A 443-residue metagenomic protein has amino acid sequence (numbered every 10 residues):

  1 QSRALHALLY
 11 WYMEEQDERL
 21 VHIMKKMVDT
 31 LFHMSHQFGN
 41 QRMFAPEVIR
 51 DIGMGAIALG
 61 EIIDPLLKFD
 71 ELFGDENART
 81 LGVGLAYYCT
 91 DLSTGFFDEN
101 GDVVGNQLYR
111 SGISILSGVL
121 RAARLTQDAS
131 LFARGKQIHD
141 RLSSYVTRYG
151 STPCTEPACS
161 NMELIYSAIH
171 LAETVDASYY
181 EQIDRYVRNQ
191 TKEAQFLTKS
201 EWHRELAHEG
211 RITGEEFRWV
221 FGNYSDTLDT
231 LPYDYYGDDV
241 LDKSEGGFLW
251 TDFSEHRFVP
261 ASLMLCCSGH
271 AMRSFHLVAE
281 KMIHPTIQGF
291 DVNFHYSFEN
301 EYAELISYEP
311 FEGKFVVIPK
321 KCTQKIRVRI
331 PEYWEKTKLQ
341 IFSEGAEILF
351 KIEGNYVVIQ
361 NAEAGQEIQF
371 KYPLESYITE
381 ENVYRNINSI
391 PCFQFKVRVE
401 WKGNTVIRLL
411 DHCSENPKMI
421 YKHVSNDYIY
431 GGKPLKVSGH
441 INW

Functional and structural regions predicted by a protein language model:
Q1, N40-G60, D91-S117, R121 (+3 more regions): Solvent-exposed loop and edge beta-strand segments that line ligand/cofactor-binding and catalytic clefts
Q1-L72, L85: A conserved hydrophobic secondary-structure block that centers on an alpha-helix together with its immediately flanking
R3-E18, E61-D75, S114-A129, E163-D176 (+1 more regions): Well-ordered alpha-helical scaffold segments within catalytic/enzyme domains
H22-Q41, N77-E99, S130-G150, R185-F196 (+1 more regions): Long, well-ordered core segments of solenoidal/helical folds
I113-L125, F132, K136-E181, R188 (+1 more regions): Active-site core of glycosidic bond-cleaving carbohydrate-active enzymes
Y180-K192, F196, S200-G313, I318 (+1 more regions): C-terminal beta-rich recognition modules with glycine/proline-rich loops and embedded aromatic residues
K320-Y333: Surface-exposed beta-strand/loop patches in extracellular or lumenal glycoproteins
K336-N361, I378-Y384: Solvent-exposed beta-strand/loop surfaces of large extracellular or lumenal domains
